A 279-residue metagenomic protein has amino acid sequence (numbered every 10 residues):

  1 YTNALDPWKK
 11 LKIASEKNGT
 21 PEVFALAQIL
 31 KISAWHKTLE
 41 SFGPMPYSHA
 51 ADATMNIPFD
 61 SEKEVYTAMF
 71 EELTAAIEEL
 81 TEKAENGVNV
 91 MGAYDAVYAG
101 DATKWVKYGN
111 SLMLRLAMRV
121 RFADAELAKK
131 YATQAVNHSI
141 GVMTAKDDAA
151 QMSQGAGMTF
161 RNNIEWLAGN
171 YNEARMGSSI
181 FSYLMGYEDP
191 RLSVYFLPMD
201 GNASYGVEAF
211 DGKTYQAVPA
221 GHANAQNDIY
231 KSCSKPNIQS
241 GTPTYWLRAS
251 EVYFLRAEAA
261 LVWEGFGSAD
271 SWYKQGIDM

Functional and structural regions predicted by a protein language model:
Y1-M279: Structured, solvent-exposed acidic/aromatic patches
